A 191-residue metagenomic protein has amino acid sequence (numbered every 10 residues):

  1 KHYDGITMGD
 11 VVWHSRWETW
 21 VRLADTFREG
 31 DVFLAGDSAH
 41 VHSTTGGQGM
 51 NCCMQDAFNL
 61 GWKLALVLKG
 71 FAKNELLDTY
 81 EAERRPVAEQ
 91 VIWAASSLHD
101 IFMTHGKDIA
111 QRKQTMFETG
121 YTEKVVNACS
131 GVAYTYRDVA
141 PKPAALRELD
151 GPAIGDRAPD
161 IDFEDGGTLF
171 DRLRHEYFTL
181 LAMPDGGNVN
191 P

Functional and structural regions predicted by a protein language model:
K1-K113: Core Rossmann-like FAD-binding/catalytic domain of the broad FAD-dependent monooxygenase superfamily
L66-P191: Helical substrate-recognition/capping region of FAD-dependent monooxygenase/halogenase enzymes
